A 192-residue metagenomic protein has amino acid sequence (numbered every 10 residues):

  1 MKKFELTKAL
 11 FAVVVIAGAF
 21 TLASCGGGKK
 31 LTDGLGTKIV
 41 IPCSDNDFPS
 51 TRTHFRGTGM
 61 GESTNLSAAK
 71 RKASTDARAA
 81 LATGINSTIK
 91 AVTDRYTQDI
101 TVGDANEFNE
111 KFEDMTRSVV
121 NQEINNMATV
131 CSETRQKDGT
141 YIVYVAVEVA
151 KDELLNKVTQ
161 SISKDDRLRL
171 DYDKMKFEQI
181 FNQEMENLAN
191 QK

Functional and structural regions predicted by a protein language model:
K3-T7, C25-K192: Domain-level marker for long, solvent-exposed, non-transmembrane regions
T7-I16: Sec-dependent N-terminal signal peptides
A19-L22: Bacterial Sec-type N-terminal signal peptides, specifically the leucine/valine-rich hydrophobic h-region
